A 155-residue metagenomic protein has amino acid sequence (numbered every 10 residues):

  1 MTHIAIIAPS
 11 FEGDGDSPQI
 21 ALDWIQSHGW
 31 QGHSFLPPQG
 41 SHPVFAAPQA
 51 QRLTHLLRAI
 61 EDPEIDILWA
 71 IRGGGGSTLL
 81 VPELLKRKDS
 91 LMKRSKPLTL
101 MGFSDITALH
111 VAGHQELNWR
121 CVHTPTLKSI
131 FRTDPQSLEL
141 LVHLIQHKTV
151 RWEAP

Functional and structural regions predicted by a protein language model:
M1-E64: ATP/NTP phosphate-donor binding region
I4-A5, D66-I67, T99, W119-V122: Structural motif
P9-S10, P37, I71-G73, F103-I106 (+2 more regions): Fold-independent oxyanion-binding glycine-rich loops and adjacent beta-strand/coil segments at enzyme active sites
D16, S77-V81, H110-A112, T133: Short glycine-/acidic-enriched loop or helix-start segments at secondary-structure transitions that form or flank
A59, L80, A112-H114, R120: Hydrophobic structural segments
I67-E83, F103: N-terminal glycine-rich "phosphate-gripper" loop used for MgATP/nucleotide binding and carboxylate activation
R87-A112, R120-L127: Short, acidic/small-residue loops that bind anionic groups at enzyme active sites
N118-P155: Conserved anion/nucleotide-ligand pocket segment
